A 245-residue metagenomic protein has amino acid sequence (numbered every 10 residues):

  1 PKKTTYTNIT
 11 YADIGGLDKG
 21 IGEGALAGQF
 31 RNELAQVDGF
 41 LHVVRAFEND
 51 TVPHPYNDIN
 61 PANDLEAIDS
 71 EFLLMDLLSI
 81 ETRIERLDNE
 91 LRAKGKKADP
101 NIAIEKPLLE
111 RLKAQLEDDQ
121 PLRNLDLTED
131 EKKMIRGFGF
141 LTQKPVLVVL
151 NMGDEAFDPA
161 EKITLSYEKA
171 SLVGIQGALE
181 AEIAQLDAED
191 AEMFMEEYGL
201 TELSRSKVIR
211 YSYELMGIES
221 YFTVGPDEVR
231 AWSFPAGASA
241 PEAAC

Functional and structural regions predicted by a protein language model:
K2-H42, F47-A62, E66, T128-G137: Switch II of P-loop NTPase G domains
K3, N8-L26, E33, F72-L73 (+3 more regions): Conserved ASCE/P-loop NTPase catalytic core
A25-Q29, I68, F72, L200 (+1 more regions): Short alpha-helix boundary/capping segments
V37-G39, D69-L73, Q176-A178, L200-L203: Short, surface-exposed, polar/charged, turn-prone segments marking secondary-structure boundaries
F40-F47, E71, V149-G153, I175: Conserved phosphate-donor/acceptor-positioning beta-strand/loop module used by diverse small-molecule
Y56-F72, L112, P121: Buried, small/hydrophobic-residue-enriched core segments of structured protein domains
E85-C245: C-terminal-of-GTPase-core extension/linker across diverse P-loop GTPases
